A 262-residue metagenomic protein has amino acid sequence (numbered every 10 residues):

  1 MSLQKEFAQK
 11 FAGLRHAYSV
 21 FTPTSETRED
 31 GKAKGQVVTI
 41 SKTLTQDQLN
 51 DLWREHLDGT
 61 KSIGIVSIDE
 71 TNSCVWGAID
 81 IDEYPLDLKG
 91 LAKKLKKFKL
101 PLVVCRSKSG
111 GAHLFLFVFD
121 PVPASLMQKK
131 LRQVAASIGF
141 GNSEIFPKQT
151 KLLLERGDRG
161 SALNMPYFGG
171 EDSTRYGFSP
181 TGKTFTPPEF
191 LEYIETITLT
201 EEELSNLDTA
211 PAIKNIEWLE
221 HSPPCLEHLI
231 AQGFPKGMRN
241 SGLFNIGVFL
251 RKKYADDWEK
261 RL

Functional and structural regions predicted by a protein language model:
M1-W76, P85-K93, S161-A162, Y167-G170 (+1 more regions): DNA replication initiation on ssDNA origins
L3, P101-V103, H113: Beta-sheet entry/capping signal
I65-D69, L102-S109, E144-K148: Short beta-strand
G77-D80, V103-C105: Structural recognition of the beta-strand scaffold that forms the well-ordered cores of secreted hydrolase catalytic
I81-Y84, K89, K93-K96, G110-R132 (+2 more regions): Modules that initiate DNA replication and primer synthesis
K93-C105: Active-site palm subdomain of RNA-directed nucleic acid polymerases
F98-L100, R132-G141: A common structural junction motif
F146-S161: Conserved catalytic core of two-metal-ion nucleotidyltransferases
